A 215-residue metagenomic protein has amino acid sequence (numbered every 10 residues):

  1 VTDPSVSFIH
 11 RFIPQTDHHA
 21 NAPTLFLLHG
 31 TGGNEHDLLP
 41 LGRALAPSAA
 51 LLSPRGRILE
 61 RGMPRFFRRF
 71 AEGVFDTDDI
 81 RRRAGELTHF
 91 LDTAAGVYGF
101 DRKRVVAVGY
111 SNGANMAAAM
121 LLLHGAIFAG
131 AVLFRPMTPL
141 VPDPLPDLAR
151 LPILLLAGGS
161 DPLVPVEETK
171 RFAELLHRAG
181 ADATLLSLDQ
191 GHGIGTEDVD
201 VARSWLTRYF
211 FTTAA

Functional and structural regions predicted by a protein language model:
T2-F100: Serine-hydrolase catalytic machinery in alpha/beta-hydrolase-like enzymes
A22, L148-I153, A179: Short, proline-enriched alpha-helix->beta-strand connector loops that line the catalytic pocket of alpha/beta-hydrolase
H29-T31, V108-Y110, A114, G158: Conserved alpha/beta-hydrolase "nucleophile elbow" surrounding the catalytic nucleophile
P40-L41, P165-E174: Short alpha-helix in the alpha/beta-hydrolase fold that links the catalytic acid
R55, V108, V132-R135, L156 (+1 more regions): Alpha/beta-hydrolase-fold catalytic nucleophile elbow
K103-A149: Primarily recognizes the serine-hydrolase "nucleophile elbow" in alpha/beta-hydrolase and SGNH/GDSL folds
L154-A157, D161: Short beta-strand/loop motif that positions the catalytic acidic residue of the alpha/beta-hydrolase fold
K170-A215: C-terminal catalytic histidine-bearing segment of alpha/beta-hydrolase fold enzymes
